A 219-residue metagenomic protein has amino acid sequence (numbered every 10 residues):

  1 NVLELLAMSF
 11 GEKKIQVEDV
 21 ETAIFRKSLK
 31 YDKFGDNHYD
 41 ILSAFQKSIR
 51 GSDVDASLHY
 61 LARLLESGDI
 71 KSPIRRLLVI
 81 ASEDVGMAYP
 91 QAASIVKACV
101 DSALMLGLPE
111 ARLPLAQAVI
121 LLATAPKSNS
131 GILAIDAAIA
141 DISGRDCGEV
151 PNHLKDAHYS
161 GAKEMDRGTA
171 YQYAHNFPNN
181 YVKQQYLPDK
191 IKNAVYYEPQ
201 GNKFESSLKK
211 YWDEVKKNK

Functional and structural regions predicted by a protein language model:
N1-G11, E18-F25, S43-K47, L58-R63 (+1 more regions): C-terminal helical "lid" of AAA+/P-loop NTPase domains
E4-F10, K30, N193-Y197: Charged, low-complexity surface segments at secondary-structure and domain boundaries
S9-I15, R145-E149: Short, exposed beta-strand "edge-strand" segments with a Pro/Gly-rich flavor and a Y/T-containing core
K14-E18, K27-Y39, D53: Inter-lobe coupling/hinge segments of SF2-like helicase ATPases
K30-F34, Q46-R50, A103-M105: Short amphipathic alpha-helical boundary/capping segments
G51-Y181, P188-K219: Terminal-proximal interaction/regulatory segments of ATP-powered molecular machines
